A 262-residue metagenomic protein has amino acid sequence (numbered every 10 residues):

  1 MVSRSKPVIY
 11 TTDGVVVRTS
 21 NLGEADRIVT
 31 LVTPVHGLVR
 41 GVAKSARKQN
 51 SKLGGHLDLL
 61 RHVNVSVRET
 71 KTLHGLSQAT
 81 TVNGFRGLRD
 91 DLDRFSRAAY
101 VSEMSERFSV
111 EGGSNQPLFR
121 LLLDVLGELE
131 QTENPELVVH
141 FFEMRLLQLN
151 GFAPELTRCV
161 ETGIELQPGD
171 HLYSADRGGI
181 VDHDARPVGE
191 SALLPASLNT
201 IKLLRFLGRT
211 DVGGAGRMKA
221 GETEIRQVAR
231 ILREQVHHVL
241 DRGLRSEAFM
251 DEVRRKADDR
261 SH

Functional and structural regions predicted by a protein language model:
M1-H262: Non-catalytic alpha-helical scaffolds and adjoining flexible linkers that form interface surfaces for assembly
